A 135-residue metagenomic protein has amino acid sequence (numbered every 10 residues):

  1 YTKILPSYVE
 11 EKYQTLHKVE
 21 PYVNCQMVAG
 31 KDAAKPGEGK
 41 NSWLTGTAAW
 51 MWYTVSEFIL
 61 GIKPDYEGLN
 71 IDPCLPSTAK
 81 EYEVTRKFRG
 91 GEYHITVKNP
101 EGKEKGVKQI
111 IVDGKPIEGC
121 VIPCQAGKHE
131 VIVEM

Functional and structural regions predicted by a protein language model:
Y1-M135: Non-catalytic C-terminal accessory modules of carbohydrate-active enzymes
